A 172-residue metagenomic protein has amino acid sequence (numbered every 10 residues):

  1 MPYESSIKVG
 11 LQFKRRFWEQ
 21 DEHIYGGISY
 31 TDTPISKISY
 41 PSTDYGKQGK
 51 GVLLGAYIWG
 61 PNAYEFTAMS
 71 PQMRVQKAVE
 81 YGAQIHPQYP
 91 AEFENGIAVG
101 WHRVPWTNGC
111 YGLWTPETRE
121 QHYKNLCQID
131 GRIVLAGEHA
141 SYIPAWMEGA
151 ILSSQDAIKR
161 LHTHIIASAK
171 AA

Functional and structural regions predicted by a protein language model:
M1-W18: Glycine-rich loop(s) and the adjacent beta-strand/alpha-helix scaffold that form part
E4-S5, E19-A172: Conserved flavin/dinucleotide-binding core of flavoenzymes
